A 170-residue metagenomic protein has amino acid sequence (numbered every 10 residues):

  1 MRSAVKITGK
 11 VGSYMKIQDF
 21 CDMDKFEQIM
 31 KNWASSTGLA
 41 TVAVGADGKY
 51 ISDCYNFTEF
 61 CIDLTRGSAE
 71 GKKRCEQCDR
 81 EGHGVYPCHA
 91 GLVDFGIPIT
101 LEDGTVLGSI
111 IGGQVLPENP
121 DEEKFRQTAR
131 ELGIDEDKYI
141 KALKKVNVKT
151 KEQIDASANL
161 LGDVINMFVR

Functional and structural regions predicted by a protein language model:
V5-S35, L107-R170: Juxtadomain coupling helices with adjacent low-complexity linkers
V5-V93: Structured interaction and signal-relay segments at domain junctions
K49, G104-T105: Residue-level signal for well-ordered, solvent-exposed loop/turn and beta-edge residues enriched in charged/polar side
V85, G96-P98, G108-S109: Ordered hydrophobic segments in well-structured contexts
D94-D103, Q114-V115: A short, hydrophobic, proline-anchored segment that marks a local hinge/packing element in signaling and regulatory
